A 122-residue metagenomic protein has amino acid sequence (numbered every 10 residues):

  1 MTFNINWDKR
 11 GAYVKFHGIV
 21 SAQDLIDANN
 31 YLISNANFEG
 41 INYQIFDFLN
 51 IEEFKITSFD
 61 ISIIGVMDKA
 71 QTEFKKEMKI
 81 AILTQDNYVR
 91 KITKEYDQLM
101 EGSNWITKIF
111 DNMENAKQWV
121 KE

Functional and structural regions predicted by a protein language model:
M1-E122: Amphipathic, Lys/Arg-enriched alpha-helical "gate/interface" segment within cytosolic domains that mediates
